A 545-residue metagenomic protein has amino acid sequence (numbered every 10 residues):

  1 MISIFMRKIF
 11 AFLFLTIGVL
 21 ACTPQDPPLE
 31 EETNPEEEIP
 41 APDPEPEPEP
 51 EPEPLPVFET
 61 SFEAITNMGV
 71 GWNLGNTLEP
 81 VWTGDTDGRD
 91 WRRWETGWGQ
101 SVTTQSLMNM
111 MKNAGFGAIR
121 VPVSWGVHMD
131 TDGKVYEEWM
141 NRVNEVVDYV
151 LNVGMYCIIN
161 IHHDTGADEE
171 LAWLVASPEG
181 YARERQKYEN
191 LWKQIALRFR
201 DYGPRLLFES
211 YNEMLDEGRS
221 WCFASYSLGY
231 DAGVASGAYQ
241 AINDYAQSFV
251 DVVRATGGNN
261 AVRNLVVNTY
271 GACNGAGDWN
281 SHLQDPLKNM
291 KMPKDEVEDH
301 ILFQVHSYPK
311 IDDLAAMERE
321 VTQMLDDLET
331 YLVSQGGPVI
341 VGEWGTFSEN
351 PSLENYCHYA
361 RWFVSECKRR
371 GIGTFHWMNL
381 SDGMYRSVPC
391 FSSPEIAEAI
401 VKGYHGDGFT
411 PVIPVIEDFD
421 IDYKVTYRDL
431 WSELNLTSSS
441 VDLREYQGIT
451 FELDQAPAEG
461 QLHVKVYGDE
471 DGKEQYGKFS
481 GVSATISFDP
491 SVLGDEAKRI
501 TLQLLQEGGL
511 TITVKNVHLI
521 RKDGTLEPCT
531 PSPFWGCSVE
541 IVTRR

Functional and structural regions predicted by a protein language model:
M1-L20: Sec-dependent bacterial lipoprotein signal peptides
V19-L55: Bacterial Sec-dependent N-terminal signal peptides
P40-N67, I416-Y423: N-terminal low-complexity, Pro/Thr/Ser-rich intrinsically disordered segments that act as propeptides or flexible
P56-A276: Active-site mouth of glycoside hydrolases
T77-E79, G126, D164, E213-L215 (+6 more regions): Short, solvent-exposed loop/turn segments at secondary-structure junctions
W91-T96, Q100, N190-K193, L197-R205 (+2 more regions): Extracellular glycoside hydrolase catalytic/binding regions
P351-D418: Aromatic-rich peripheral "rim/lid" segments of glycoside hydrolase catalytic domains that contact and position glycan
I416-E496, L505-I541: Extracellular ligand-binding interfaces
